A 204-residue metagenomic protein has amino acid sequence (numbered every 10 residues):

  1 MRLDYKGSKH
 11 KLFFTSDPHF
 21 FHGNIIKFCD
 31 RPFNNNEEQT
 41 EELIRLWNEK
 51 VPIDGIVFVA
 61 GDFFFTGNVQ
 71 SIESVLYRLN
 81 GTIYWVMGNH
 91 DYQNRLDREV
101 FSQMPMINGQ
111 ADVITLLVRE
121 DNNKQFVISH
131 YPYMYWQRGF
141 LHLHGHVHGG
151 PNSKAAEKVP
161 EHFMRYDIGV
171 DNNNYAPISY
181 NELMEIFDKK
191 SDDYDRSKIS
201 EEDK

Functional and structural regions predicted by a protein language model:
M1-N34, Y166-K204: Acidic, histidine-bearing metal-coordination/catalytic regions of metal-dependent phosphoesterases
R2, K6, F13-T15, F20-T115: Core catalytic region of metal-dependent phosphoesterases/phosphodiesterases, especially metallo-beta-lactamase-like
L12, G81-I83, Q125, F140-L141: Short active-site oxyanion
S102-I199: Conserved beta-sheet core of the metallophosphoesterase superfamily
